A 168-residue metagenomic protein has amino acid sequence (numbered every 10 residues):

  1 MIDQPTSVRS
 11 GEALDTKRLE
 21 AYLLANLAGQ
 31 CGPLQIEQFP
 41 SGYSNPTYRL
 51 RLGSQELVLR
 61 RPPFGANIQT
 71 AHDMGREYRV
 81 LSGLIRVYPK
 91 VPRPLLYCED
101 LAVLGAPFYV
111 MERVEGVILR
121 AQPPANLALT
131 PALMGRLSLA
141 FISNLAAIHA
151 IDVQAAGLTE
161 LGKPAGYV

Functional and structural regions predicted by a protein language model:
M1-Q30: Juxta-kinase regulatory segment immediately upstream of eukaryotic protein kinase catalytic domains
P33-V168: ATP-binding pocket architecture of kinase catalytic cores
